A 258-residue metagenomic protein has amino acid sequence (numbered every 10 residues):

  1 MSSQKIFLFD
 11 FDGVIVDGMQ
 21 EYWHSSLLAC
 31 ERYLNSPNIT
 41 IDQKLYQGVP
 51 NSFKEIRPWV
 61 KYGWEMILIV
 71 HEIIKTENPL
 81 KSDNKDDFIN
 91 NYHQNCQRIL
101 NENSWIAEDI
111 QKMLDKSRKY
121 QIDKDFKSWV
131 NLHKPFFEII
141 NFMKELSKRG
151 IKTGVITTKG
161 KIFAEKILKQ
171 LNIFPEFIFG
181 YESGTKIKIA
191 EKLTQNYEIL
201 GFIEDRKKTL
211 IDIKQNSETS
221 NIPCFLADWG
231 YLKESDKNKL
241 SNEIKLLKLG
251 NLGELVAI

Functional and structural regions predicted by a protein language model:
S2-L8: Extreme N-terminal starter segment of soluble prokaryotic enzymes
L8-D10, F202-I203: Generic enzyme active-site microenvironment
V14-E165, Q170: Alpha-helical substrate-recognition element adjacent to the catalytic core
I139-S147, A190-E191, L210, K214 (+1 more regions): Short amphipathic alpha-helical segments and helix-helix/interface helices
G154-G201, K207-E218: Substrate-recognition "cap/lid" segment bordering the active-site pocket of phosphatases
T158, F202-L247: Acidic, Mg2+-coordinating phosphoryl-transfer loop and its flanking beta/alpha structural elements, shared across
I178-Y181, E243-L255: Short acidic-hydrophobic, aromatic-tinged amphipathic segments that line or gate anion-handling sites
S183-E191, K233-S241, V256-I258: Short, charged, surface-exposed secondary-structure boundary motifs
